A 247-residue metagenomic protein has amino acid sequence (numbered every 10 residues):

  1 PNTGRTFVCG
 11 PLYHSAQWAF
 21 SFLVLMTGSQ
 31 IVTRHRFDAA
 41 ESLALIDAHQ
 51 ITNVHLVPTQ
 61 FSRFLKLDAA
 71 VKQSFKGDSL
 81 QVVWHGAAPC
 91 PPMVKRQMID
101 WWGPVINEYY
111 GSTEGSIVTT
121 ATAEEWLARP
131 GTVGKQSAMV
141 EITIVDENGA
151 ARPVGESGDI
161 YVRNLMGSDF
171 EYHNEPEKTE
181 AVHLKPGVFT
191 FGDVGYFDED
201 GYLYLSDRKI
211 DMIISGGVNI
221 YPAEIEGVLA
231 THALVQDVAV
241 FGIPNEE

Functional and structural regions predicted by a protein language model:
P1-R5, Y13-N53, L67: Conserved AMP-binding/adenylation subdomain of ANL enzymes
M26-T27, I51-L56, L65-R129, E141 (+1 more regions): Gly/Ser/Thr-rich phosphate-binding loop
I46, V54-V57, N148, N164 (+3 more regions): AMP-binding/adenylate-forming catalytic core of the ANL superfamily
S79, G103, M139, K178 (+1 more regions): Glycine-centered tight turns that cap/initiate beta-strands
A87, G111, G134, D193 (+1 more regions): Active-site glycine-centered loops adjacent to acidic/histidine catalytic or metal-binding residues that shape
N107-E114, G134-K135, F241-I243: Beta-strand->loop->alpha-helix junctions that form or flank phosphate-binding loops in nucleotide-handling enzymes
P130-Q136, A151, V182-G187: Short Gly/Pro-enriched turn/cap motifs at secondary-structure boundaries
T143-Y161, E199-D200: Conserved beta-loop-beta connector loops within the AMP-binding
